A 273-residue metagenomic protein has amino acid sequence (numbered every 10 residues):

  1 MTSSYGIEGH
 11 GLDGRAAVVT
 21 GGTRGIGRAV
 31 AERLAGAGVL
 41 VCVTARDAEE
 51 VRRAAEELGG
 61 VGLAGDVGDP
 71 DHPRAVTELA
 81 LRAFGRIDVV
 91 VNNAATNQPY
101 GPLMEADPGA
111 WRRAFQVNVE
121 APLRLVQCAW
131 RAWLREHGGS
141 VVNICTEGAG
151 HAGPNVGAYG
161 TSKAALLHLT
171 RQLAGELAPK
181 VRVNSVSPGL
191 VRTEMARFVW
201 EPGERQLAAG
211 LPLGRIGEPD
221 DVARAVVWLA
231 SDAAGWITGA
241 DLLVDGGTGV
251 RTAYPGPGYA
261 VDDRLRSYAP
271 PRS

Functional and structural regions predicted by a protein language model:
T2-E8, Y100, T238-S273: Short C-terminal tail/terminal secondary-structure segment of NAD(P)H-dependent dehydrogenase/reductase domains
A16, T23-R24: Conserved glycine-rich cofactor-binding loop
G101-L103, A110-R112, L207: Substrate-binding pocket helix/loop in short-chain dehydrogenase/reductase
L123, S185, E201, R205-I237 (+2 more regions): C-terminal helical subdomain
V126, S162, T170: Active-site helix of classical SDR
R131, A174-P179, G235: Alpha-helical segment proximal to the catalytic Tyr-Lys
T146: Residue(s) in the substrate-gating loop at a strand-loop-helix junction that position the organic substrate next
